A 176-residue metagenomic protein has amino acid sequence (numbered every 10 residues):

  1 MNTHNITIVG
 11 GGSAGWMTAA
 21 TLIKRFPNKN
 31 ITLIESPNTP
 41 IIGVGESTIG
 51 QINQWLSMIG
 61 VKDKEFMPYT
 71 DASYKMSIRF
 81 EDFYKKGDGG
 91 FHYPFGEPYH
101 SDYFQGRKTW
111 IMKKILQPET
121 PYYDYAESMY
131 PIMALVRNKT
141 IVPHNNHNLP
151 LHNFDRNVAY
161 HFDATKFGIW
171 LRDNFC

Functional and structural regions predicted by a protein language model:
N2-G12: Beta1/beta-strand and adjacent pyrophosphate-binding region of the FAD-binding site in flavoprotein oxidoreductases
G15-W16: N-terminal Rossmann-fold NAD(P) dinucleotide-binding loop
A20, K24, D173: Short, well-ordered alpha-helices that flank and scaffold nucleotide-derived cofactor binding pockets
I23-V44: Glycine-rich FAD pyrophosphate-binding loop
I31-S36, H147-R156: A short, surface-exposed helix-loop junction/capping segment
P40-G43, D155-Y160: Active-site rim elements
T48-R137: Dinucleotide-binding Rossmann-like beta1-alpha1 core, especially the glycine-rich loop that anchors the ADP
V158-C176: Helical element adjacent to the flavin cofactor pocket in flavoenzyme catalytic cores
